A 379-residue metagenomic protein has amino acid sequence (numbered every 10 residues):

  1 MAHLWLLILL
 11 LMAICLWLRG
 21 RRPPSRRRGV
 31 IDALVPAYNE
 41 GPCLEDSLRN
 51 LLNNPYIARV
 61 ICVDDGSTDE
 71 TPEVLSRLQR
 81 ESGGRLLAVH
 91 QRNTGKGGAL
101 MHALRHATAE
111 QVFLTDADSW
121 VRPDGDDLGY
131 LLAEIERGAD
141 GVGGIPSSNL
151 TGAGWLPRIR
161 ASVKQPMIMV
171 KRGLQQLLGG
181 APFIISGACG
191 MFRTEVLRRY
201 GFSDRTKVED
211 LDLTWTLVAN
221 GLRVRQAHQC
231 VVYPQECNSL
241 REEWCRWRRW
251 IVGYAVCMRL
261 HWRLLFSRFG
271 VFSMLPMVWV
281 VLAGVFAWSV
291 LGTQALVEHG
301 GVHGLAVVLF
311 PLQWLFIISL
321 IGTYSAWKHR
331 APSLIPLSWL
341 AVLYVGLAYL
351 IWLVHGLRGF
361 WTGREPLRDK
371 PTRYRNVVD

Functional and structural regions predicted by a protein language model:
M1-D46: N-proximal low-complexity "stem/linker" segments adjacent to membrane-targeting elements
I14-L16, S25-R26, W279-G363: Membrane-embedded multi-pass helical conduit in multi-pass membrane proteins, especially envelope-biosynthetic
V30-D32, R59, D212: Cell-envelope/extracellular polymer assembly enzymes that use nucleotide-activated donors
R49-A58: Short, acidic, metal-binding catalytic loop of nucleotide-sugar glycosyltransferases
N50, D64-E73, T94: A conserved acidic beta->alpha catalytic loop
A58-G66, V89-H90: Short beta-strand/loop segment that forms part of the nucleotide-sugar
P72-H106, I145, A153: Conserved donor nucleotide-binding strand/loop of the catalytic core
G97-A99, A103, A109, F113 (+7 more regions): Long helical/loop segments within the catalytic core of UDP-sugar-dependent glycosyltransferases, especially the large
